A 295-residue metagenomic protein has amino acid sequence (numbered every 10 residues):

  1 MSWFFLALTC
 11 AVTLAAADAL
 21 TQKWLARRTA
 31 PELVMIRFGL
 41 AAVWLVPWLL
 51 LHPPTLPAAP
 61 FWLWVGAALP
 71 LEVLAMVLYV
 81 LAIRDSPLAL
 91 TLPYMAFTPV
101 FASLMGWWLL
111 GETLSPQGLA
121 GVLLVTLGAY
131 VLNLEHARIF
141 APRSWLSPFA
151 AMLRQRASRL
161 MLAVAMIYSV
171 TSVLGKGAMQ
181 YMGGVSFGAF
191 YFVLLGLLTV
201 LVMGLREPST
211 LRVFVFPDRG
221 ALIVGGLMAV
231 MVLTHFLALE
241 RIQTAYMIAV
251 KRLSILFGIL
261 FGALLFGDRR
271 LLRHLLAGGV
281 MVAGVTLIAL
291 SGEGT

Functional and structural regions predicted by a protein language model:
M1-E32, I36-A67, M76-S86, L134-L160 (+5 more regions): Membrane-interface interhelical linkers
A7, M161, I248-R252: Short hydrophobic/aromatic, small-residue-rich stretches within specific transmembrane helices of secondary active
C10, A41, M95-A102, V164 (+2 more regions): Structural signature of transmembrane alpha-helices in multi-pass secondary transporters
A15, V46, L69-V77, P99-L104 (+9 more regions): Hydrophobic/small/kink-forming positions within alpha-helical transmembrane segments of polytopic membrane proteins
L45-P54, A102-G118, A163-Q180, L227-T244 (+1 more regions): Hydrophobic alpha-helical transmembrane segments in multi-pass integral membrane proteins
A59, M95, G111-S147, L264-L287 (+1 more regions): Loop-to-transmembrane alpha-helix entry segments
A67-E72, V80-L132, G188-L197, I242-L264: Specific alpha-helical transmembrane segments that line the substrate/conduction pathway and gating interfaces
